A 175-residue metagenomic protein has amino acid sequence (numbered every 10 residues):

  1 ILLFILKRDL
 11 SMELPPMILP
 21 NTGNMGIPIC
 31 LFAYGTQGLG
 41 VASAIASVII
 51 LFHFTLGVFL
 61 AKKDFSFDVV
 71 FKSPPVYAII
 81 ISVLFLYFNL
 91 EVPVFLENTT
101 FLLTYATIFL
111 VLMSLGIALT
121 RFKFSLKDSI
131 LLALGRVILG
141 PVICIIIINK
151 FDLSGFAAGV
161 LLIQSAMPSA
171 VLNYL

Functional and structural regions predicted by a protein language model:
I1-L175: Alpha-helical transmembrane segments of multi-pass small-molecule/ion transporters
